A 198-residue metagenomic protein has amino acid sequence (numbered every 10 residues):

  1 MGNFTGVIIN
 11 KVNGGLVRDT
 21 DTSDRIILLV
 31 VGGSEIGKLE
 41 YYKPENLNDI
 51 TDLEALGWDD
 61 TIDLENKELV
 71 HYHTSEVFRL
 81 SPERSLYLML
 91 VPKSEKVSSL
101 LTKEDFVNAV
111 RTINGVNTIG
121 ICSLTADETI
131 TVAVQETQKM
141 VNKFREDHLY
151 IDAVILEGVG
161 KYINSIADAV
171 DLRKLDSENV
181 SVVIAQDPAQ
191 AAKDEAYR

Functional and structural regions predicted by a protein language model:
M1-F4, L56, S165-I166, V170: Long, folded non-catalytic interaction modules
M1-Y42: N-terminal alpha-helical "arm" segments
G2, N13-R25, T102-N117, N142 (+1 more regions): Short, surface-exposed loop and linker segments with low hydrophobicity and enrichment for Pro/Ser/Thr
V12-N13, Y72, T102-D105, M140 (+2 more regions): Residue-level detector of functional hotspots within protein domains
I26, I36, I50, V77 (+2 more regions): Generic detector of bulky aromatic hydrophobic side chains
L28-V132: An N-terminal, globular interaction/scaffold subdomain
V31, R111-R198: A glycine- and small-residue-enriched flexible loop/hinge signal that marks low-structured segments
